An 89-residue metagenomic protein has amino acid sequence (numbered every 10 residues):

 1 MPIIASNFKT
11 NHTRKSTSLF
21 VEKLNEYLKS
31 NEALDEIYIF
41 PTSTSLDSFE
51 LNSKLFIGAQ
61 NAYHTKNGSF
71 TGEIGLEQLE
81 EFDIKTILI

Functional and structural regions predicted by a protein language model:
M1-I74, E81-F82: Conserved N-terminal beta1-alpha1 strand-loop-helix module at the mouth
K85: Short acidic/polar active-site loop segments enriched in Thr and Asp
I89: Short beta-strand and adjacent tight-turn residues that come in two discontinuous sequence segments and form the edges
